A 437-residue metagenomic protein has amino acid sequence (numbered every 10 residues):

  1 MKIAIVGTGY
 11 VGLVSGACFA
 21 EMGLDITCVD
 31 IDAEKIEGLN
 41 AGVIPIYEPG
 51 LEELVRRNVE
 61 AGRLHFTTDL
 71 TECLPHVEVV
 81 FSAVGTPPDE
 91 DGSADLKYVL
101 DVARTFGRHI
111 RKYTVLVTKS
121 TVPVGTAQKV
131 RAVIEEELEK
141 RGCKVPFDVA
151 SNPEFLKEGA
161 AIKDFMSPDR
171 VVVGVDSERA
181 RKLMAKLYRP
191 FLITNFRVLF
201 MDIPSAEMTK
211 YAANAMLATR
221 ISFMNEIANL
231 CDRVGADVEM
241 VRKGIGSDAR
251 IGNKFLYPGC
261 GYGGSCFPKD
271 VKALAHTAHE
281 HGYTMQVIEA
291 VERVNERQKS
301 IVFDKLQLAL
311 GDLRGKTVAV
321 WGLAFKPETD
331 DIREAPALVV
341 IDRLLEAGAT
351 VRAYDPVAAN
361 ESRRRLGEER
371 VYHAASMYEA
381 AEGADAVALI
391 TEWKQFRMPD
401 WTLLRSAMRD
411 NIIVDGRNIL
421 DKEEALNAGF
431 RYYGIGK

Functional and structural regions predicted by a protein language model:
M1-K437: Structural/interface elements that position substrates and couple domains in central-metabolism enzymes
